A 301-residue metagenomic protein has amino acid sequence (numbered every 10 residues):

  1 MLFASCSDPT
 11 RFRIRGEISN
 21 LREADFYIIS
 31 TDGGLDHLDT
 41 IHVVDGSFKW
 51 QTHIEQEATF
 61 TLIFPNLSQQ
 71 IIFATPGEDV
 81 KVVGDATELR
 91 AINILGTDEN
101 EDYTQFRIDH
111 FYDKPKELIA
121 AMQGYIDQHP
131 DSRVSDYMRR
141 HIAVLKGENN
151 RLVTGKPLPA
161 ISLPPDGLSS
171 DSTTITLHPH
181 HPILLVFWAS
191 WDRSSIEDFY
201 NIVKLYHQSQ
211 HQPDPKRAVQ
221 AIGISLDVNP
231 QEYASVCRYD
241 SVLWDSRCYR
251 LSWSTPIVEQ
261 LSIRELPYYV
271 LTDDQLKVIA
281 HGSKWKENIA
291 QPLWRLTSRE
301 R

Functional and structural regions predicted by a protein language model:
M1-A4: Sec-dependent bacterial lipoprotein signal peptides
C6-Q128: A non-transmembrane, solvent-exposed segment enriched in polar/low-complexity residues
K49, T173-I175, I279: Generic structural signal for well-ordered beta-strand positions
Q128-S135: Short solvent-exposed coil/turn linkers within tandem alpha-helical repeat scaffolds
R140-I175, Q291-W294, S298-R299: N-terminal "domain-start" segment that seeds a small globular fold
T173-V203, Q220-I222: Short active-site neighborhood of thiol/selenol oxidoreductases, capturing the structured segment around
I196-D240, S252-E259: Structural microenvironment flanking redox-active thiols in thiol-disulfide oxidoreductases
V242, Y249-S298: Thiol/disulfide oxidoreductase modules built on the thioredoxin-like
